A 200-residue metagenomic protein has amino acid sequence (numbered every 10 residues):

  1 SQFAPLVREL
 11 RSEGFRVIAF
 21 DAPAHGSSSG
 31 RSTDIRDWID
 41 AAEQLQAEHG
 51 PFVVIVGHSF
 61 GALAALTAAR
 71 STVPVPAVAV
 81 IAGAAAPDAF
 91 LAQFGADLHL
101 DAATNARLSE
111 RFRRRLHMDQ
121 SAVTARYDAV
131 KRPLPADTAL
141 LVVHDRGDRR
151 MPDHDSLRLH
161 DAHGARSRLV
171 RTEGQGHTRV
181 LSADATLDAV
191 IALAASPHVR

Functional and structural regions predicted by a protein language model:
S1, V7-S29: Conserved alpha/beta-hydrolase
G30-V53: Alpha/beta-hydrolase active-site loop
V56-A65: Gly/Ala-rich beta-loop-alpha elbow adjacent to hydrolase catalytic centers
T72-D119: Hydrolase active-site cap/lid region
R114-P133: Active-site nucleophile elbow and catalytic-triad environment of alpha/beta-hydrolase enzymes
P133-D137, V142-H144, D148: Short beta-strand/loop motif that positions the catalytic acidic residue of the alpha/beta-hydrolase fold
R149-D155: Conserved alpha/beta-hydrolase "acid-adjacent" motif
Q175-A185: Catalytic histidine-centered segment of alpha/beta-hydrolase-like enzymes
